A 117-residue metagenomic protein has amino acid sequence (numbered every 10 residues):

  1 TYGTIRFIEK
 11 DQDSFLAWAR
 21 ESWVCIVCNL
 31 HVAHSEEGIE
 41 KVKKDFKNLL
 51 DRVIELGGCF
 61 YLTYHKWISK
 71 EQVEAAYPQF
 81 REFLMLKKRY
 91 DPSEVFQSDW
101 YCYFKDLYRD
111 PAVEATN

Functional and structural regions predicted by a protein language model:
T1-A76: Substrate-recognition/cap regions that form aromatic- and gly/pro-loop-enriched pockets for small-molecule ligands
K41, I54-N117: Activity-critical C-terminal alpha-helical subdomain
